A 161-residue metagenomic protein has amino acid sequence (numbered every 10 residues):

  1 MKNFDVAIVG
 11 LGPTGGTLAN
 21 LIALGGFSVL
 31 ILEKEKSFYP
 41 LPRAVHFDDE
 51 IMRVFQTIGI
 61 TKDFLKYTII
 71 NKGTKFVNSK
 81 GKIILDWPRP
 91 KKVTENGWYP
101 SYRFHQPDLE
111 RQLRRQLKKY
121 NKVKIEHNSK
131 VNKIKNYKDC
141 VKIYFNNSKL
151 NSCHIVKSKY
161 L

Functional and structural regions predicted by a protein language model:
M1-T14: Beta1/beta-strand and adjacent pyrophosphate-binding region of the FAD-binding site in flavoprotein oxidoreductases
D5, S28-L30, K124: Structural signature of beta-strand start/N-cap positions in the alpha/beta core of ABC transporter nucleotide-binding
I8-V9, V131, C153-L161: Short hydrophobic core segments
A23-R43: Glycine-rich FAD pyrophosphate-binding loop
R43, D48-Q116, K135: Active-site-adjacent segment of FAD-dependent monooxygenases/related oxidoreductases
L65, K124-E126: General small-molecule cofactor/ligand-binding pocket signal
H127-V141: A conserved short coil-to-beta-strand element within the FAD-binding core of flavoproteins
